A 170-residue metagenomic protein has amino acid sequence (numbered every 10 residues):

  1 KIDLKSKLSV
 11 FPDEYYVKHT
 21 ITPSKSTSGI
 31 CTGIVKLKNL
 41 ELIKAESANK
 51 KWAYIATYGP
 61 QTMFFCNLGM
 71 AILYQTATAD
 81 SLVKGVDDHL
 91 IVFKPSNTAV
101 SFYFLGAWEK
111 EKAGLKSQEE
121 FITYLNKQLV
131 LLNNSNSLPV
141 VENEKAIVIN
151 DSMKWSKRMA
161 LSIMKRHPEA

Functional and structural regions predicted by a protein language model:
K1-D13: Extended, loop-rich substrate-binding clefts of extracytoplasmic carbohydrate-active enzymes
L4, Y15-A48: Acidic (Asp/Glu-rich), glycine- and aromatic
S9, T22, L82-K84: Signal peptide-directed secreted proteins
P12, P23-G29, M63, F93-V100: A short, structured loop/turn motif at beta-sheet edges
T27, K38-D88: Accessory, usually C-terminal, subdomains that scaffold auxiliary metal cofactors
V35, T57-Y58, L105-A107: Structured loops at beta-to-helix junctions and adjacent beta-edge loops in soluble globular domains
M70-H167: Beta-strand-rich recognition/accessory modules
